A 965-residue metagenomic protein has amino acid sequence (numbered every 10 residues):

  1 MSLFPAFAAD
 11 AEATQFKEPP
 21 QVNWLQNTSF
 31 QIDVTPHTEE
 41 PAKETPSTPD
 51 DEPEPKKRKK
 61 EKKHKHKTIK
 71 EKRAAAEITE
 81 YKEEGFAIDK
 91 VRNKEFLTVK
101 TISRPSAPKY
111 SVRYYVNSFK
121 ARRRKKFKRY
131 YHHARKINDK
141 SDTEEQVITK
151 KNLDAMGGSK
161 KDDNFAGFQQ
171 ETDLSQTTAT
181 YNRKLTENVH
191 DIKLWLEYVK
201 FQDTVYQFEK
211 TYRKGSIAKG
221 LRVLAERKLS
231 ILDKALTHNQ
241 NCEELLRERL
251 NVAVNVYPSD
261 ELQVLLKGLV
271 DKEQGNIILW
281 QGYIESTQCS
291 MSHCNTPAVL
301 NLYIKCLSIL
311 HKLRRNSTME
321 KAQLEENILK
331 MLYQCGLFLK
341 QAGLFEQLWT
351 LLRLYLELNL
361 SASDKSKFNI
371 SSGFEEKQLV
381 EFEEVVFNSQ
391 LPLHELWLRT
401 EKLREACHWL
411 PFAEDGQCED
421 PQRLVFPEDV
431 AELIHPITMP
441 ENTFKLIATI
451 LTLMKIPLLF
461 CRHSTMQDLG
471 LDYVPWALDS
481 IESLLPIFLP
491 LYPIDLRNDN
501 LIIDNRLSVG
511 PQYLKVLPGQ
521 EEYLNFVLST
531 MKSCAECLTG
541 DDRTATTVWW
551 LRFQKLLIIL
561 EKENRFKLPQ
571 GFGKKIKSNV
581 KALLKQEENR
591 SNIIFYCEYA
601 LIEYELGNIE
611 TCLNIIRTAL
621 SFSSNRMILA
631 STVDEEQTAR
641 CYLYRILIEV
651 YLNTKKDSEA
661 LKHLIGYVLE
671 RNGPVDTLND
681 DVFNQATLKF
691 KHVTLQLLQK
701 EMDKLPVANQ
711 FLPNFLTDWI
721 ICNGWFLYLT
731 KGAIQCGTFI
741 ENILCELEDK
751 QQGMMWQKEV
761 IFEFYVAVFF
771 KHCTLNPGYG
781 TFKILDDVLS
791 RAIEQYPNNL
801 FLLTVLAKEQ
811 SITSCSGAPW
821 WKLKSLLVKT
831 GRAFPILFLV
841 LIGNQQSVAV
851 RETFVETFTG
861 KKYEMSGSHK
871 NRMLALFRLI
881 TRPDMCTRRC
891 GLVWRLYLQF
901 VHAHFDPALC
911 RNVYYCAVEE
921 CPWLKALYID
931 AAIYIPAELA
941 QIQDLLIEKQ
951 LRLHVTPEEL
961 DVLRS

Functional and structural regions predicted by a protein language model:
M1-S965: Polyampholytic low-complexity alpha-helical segments
